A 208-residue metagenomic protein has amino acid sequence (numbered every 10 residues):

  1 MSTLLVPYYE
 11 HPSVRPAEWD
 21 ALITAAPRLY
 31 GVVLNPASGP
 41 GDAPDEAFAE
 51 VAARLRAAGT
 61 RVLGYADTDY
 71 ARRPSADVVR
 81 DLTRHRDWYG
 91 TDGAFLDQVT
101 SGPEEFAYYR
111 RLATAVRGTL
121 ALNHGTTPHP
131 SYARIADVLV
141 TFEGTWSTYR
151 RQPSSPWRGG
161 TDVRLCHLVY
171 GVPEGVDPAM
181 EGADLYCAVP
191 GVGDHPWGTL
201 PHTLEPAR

Functional and structural regions predicted by a protein language model:
M1-R208: Glycan-processing catalytic domains of CAZymes
